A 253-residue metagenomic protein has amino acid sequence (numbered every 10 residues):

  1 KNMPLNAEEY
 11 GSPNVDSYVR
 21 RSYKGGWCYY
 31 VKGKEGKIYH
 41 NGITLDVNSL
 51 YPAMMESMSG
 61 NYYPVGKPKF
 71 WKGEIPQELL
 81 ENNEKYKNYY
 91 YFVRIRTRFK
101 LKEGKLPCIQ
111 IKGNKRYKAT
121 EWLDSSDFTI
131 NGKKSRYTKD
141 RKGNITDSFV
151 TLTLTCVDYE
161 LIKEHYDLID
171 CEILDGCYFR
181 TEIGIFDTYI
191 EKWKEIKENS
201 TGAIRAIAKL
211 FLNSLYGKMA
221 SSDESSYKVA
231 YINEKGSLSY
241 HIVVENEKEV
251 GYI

Functional and structural regions predicted by a protein language model:
K1-I253: Conserved acidic
